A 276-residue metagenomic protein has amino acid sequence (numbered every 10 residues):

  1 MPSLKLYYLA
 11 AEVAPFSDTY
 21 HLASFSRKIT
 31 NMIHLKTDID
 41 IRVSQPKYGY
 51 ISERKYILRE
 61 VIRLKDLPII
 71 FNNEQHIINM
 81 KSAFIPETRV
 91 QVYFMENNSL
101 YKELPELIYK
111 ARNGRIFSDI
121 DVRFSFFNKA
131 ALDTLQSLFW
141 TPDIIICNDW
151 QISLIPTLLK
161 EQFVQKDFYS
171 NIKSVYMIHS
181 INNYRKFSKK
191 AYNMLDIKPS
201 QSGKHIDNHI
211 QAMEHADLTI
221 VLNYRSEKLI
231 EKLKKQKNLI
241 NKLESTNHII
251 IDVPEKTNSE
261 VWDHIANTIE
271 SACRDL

Functional and structural regions predicted by a protein language model:
M1-L276: Catalytic cores of nucleotide-sugar-dependent glycosyltransferases that transfer UDP/GDP/TDP-activated
